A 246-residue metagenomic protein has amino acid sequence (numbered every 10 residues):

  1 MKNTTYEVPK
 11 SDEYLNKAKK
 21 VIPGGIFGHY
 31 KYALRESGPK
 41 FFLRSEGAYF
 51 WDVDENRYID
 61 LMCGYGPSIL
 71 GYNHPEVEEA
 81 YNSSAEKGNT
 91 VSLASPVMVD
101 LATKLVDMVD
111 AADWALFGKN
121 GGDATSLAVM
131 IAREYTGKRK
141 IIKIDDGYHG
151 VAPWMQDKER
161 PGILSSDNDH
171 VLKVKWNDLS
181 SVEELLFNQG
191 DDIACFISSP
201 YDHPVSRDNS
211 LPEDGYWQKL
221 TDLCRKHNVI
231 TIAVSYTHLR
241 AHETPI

Functional and structural regions predicted by a protein language model:
K2-R44: Active-site-adjacent loop/helix segments that line or gate small-molecule/cofactor pockets in enzymes
K40-D60: Active-site and channel-lining beta-strand-loop segments that bind or position nucleotide-derived/phosphorylated
R57-Y135: Glycine-rich loop-to-alpha-helix module at the N-terminal edge of alpha/beta enzyme cores
P67-I69, H203-S206, L239: Short, small-residue-enriched loops and turns at beta-alpha junctions that line or gate enzyme active sites
D100-S198, D202, G215: PLP-dependent aspartate aminotransferase-fold enzymes
Y201-I230: Active-site core of PLP-dependent enzymes with the aminotransferase class I/II
H238-I246: Single conserved hydrophobic/aromatic residue that forms the stacking wall/gate of nucleotide- or nucleobase-binding
